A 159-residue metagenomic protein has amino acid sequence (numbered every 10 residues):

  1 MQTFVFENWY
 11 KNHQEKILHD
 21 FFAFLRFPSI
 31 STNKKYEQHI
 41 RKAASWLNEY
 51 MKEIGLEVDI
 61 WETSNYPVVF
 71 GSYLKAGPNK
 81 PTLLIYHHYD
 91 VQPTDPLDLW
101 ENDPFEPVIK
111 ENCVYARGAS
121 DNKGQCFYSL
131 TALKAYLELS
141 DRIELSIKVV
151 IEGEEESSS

Functional and structural regions predicted by a protein language model:
Q2-L97: N-terminal helical capping/dimerization or prosegment-like subdomains of hydrolases acting on amide or phosphate bonds
T32, D121, E155-S158: Glycine-/small-residue-rich active-site loops that bind phosphorylated ligands and cofactors
W61, R117, V150-E152: Structural motif
T63-N65, N112, E154: Residues that form or immediately flank small-molecule/cofactor binding pockets and catalytic motifs
K80-K148: Active-site metal-coordination/substrate-binding segment of hydrolases, especially metallo-dependent peptidases
E144-S159: Histidine/acidic-residue-rich, glycine-tolerant segments that coordinate divalent metal ions
